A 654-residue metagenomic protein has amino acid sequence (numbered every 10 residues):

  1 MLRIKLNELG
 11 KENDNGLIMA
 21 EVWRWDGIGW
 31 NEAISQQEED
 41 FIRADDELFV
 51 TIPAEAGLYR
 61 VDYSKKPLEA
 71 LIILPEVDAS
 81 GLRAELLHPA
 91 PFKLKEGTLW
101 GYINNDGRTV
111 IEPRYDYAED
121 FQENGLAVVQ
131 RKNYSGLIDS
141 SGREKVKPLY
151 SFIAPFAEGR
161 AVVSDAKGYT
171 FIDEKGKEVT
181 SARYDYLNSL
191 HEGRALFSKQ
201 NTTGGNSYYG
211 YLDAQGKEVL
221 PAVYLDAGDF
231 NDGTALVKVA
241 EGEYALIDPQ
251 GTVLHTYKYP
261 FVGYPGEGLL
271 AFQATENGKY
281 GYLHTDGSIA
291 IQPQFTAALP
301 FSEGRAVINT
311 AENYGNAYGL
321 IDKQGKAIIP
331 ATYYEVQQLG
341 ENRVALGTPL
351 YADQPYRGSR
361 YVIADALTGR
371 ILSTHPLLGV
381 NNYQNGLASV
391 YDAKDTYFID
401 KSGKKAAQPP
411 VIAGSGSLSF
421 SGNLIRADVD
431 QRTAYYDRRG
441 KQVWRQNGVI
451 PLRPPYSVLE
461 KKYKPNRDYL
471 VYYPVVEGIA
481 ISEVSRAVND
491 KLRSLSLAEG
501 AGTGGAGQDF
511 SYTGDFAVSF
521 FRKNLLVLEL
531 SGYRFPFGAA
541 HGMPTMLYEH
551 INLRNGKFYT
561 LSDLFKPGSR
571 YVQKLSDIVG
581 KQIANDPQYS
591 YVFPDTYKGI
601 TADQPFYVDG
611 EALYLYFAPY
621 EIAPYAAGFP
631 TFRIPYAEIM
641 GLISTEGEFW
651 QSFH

Functional and structural regions predicted by a protein language model:
L9, N15-I18, Y63, G81 (+14 more regions): Compositionally biased intrinsically disordered regions enriched in Thr/Gly
E32-D46: Solvent-exposed serine/threonine-rich low-complexity stretches and specific carbohydrate-binding patches
E55-G57: A glycine-anchored, Pro-Gly-centered beta-turn/N-cap motif
L68-D78: Edge beta-strands of extracellular beta-sandwich domains
G81-D116, F121-A127, K132, I138 (+1 more regions): An edge-strand/N-cap motif at the start of beta-rich repeat modules
R83, Y115-E123, Y150-E158, Y184-E192 (+6 more regions): Repeated scaffold domains used in trafficking and secretory/extracellular systems, primarily beta-propellers
R108-P113, R143-P148, K177-R183, K217-V223 (+5 more regions): A short beta-strand motif characteristic of beta-propeller blades
Y169-F171, V179-T310, A317-I321, G325 (+1 more regions): Solenoidal tandem-repeat scaffolds enriched in leucines and small polar residues
